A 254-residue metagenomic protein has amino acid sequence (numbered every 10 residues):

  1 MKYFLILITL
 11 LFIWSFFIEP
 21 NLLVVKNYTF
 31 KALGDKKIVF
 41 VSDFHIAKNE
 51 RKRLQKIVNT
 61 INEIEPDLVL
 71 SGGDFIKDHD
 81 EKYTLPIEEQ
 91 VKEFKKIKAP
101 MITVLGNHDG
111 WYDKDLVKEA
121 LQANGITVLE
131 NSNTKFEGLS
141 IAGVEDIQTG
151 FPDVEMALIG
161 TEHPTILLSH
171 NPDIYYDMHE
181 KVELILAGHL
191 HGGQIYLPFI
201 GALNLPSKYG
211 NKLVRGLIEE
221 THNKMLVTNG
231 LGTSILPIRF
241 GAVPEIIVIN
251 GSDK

Functional and structural regions predicted by a protein language model:
M1-D35: N-terminal membrane-anchoring alpha-helices
L22, R53, P86, L167 (+1 more regions): Soluble or luminal CAZymes and related metallo-dependent hydrolases
L22-E50, A157-I166, P172: Mobile, glycine- and charge-enriched loop segments and immediately flanking short secondary-structure elements within
A32-K37, I64-D67, I97-P100, E137-L139 (+2 more regions): Short glycine/proline-enriched coil/turn segments at helix->beta-strand junctions
G34-L129: Membrane-embedded segments
I46-A47, K77, D109-L184, L190 (+2 more regions): Conserved catalytic scaffold of divalent metal-dependent phosphoesterases
G193-L197: His/Asp/Glu-enriched short active-site or ligand-binding loop at hydrolase and phosphoryl-transfer sites
F199-N211: Short, surface-exposed loop/helix-turn segments at secondary-structure junctions that function as lids/hinges flanking
